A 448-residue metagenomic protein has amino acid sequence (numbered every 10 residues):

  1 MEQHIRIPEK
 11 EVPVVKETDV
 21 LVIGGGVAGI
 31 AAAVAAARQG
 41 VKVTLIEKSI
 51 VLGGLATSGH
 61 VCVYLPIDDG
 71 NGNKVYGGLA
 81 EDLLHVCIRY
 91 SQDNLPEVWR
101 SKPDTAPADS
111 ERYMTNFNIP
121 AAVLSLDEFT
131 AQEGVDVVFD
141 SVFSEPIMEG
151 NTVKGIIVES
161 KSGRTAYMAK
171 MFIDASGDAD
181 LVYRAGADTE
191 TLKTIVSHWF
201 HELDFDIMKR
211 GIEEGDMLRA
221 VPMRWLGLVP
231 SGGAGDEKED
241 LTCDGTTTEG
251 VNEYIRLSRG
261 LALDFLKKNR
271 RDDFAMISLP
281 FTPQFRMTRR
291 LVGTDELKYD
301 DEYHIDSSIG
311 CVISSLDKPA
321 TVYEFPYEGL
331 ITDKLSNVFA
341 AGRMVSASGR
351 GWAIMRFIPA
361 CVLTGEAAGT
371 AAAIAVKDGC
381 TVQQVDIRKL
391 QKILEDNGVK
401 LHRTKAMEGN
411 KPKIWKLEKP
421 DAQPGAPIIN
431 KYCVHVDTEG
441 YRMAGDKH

Functional and structural regions predicted by a protein language model:
H4, L55-T57, L79, L83 (+7 more regions): Flavin (FAD/FMN)-binding glycine-rich loop and adjacent Rossmann-like elements that form
P8, L21-I23, A32: Membrane-embedded transmembrane-helix bundle of lipid-linked glycan/lipid transferases
E9, V15-E17, V41-K42, K48-E145 (+3 more regions): Conserved N-terminal/central alpha/beta ligand/cofactor-binding core
V12-G26: Beta1/beta-strand and adjacent pyrophosphate-binding region of the FAD-binding site in flavoprotein oxidoreductases
G29: N-terminal Rossmann-fold NAD(P) dinucleotide-binding loop
A36: Aromatic pocket-lining residues of Rossmann-like dinucleotide-binding sites
G150-I156: Short, hydrophobic/aromatic-rich segments at coil-to-beta transitions
